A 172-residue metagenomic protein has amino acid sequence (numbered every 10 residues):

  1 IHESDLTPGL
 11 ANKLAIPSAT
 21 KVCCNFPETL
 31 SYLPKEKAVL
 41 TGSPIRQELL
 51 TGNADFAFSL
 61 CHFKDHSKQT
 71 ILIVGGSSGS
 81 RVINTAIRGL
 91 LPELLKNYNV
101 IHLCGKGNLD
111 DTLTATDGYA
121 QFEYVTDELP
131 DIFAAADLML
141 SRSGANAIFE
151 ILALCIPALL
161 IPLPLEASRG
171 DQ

Functional and structural regions predicted by a protein language model:
I1-D55, F63: Active-site-proximal region of nucleotide-activated glycan assembly enzymes, centered on histidine/acidic-rich loops
G9-A11, D127-D131, A147: Short acidic active-site motifs
N12-K13, P92, F149: Alpha-helical segments flanking ligand/cofactor-binding loops in enzyme cores
P17-A19, L33-K37, K96, A115-D117 (+1 more regions): Short, structured coil segments at secondary-structure junctions
A54-F56, H62-L138: Donor-nucleotide binding loops and adjacent catalytic segments primarily of GT-B fold Leloir glycosyltransferases
F122, A134-F149, I156-P157: Acidic donor-binding loop of glycosyltransferase active sites
L160-Q172: Nucleotide-sugar donor-binding patch of glycosyltransferase catalytic domains
